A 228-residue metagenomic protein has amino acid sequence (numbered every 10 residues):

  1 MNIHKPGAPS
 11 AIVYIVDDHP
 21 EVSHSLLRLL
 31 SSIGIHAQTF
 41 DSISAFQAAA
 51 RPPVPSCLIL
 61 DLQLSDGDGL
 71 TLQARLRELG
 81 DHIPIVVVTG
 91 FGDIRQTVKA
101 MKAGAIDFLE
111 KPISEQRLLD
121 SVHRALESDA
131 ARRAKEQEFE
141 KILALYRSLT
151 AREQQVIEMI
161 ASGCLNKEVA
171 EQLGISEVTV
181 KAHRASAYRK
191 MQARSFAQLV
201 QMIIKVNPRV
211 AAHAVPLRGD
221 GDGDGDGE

Functional and structural regions predicted by a protein language model:
S10-V22, L26-L30, I43, L58 (+1 more regions): Conserved acidic segment of CheY-like receiver
T39-C57: Acidic, metal-coordinating helix/loop segments flanking the phosphotransfer/catalytic sites of two-component signaling
D61, T89: Active-site residues of response regulator receiver
L70-H82, K99: Short amphipathic alpha-helix used as the core "switch/output" element in two-component signaling
D93-R95, L109, I113-V122, Q172: C-terminal output helix
E140-V178: Helix-turn-helix DNA-binding segment
T179, Y188-E228: Basic, Lys/Arg-enriched C-terminal extension of HTH/homeodomain DNA-binding domains
